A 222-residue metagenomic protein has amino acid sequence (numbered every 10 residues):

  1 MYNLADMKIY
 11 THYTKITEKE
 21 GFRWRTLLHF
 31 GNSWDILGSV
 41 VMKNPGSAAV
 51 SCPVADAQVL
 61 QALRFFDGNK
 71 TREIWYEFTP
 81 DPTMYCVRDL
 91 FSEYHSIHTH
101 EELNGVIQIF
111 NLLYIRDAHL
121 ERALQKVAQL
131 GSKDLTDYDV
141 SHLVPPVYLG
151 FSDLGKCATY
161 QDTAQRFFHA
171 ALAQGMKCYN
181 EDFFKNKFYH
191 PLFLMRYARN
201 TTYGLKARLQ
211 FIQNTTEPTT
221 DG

Functional and structural regions predicted by a protein language model:
M1-W75, T220-G222: Active-site and ligand/interface coordination hotspots across diverse enzymes and nucleic-acid-associated assemblies
L37, G105, V144-Y148: Conserved acidic residues
M42, N111, H190-F193: Residue-level detector of functionally special positions within alpha-helical transmembrane segments of multi-pass
N44, L113, L154: Catalytic metal-binding/acid-base residues of hydrolase active sites
V50, D67-P80, R116-V127, L154-G155: Surface-exposed cleft-lining segments at the edges of enzyme active sites
P82-E101: A short, N-terminal amphipathic alpha-helix
E101-E121: Short connector loops at secondary-structure junctions
R116-G222: Glycine/proline-rich loop-helix segments at beta-alpha junctions forming the active-site rim of enzyme cores
